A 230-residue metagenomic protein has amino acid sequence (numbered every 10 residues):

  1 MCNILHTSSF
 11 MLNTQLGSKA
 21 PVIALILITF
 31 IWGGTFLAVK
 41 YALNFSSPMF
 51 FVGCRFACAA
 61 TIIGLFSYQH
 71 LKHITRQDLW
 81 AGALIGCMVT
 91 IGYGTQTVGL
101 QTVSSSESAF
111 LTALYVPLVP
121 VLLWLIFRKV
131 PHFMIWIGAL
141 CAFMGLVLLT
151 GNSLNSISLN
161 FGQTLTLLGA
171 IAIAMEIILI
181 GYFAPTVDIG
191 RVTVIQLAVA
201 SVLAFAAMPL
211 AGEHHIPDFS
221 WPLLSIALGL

Functional and structural regions predicted by a protein language model:
C2-F50, C87, T95, S156-Y182 (+2 more regions): Glycine-/small-residue-enriched transmembrane alpha-helix faces in small-molecule transporters and effluxers
I23, L27, C54-C58, L84-C87 (+6 more regions): Hydrophobic residues within alpha-helical transmembrane segments of multi-pass solute transporters/permease subunits
I23, T35, A57-I62, L111-L125 (+2 more regions): Alpha-helical transmembrane segments of compact multi-pass small-molecule transporters, enriched in specific families
I31, T35-F36, S67-T112, L148: Specific transmembrane alpha-helical segments of multi-pass solute transporters/efflux pumps, especially DMT/EamA
F50-T61, M88-V89, T97-M134, L146 (+1 more regions): Specific alpha-helical transmembrane segments that line the substrate/conduction pathway and gating interfaces
F51, V192-T193: Juxtamembrane helix-start motifs in multi-pass secondary transporters
I63, A83, P131-G151, A170-I173 (+2 more regions): Hydrophobic transmembrane alpha-helices of multi-pass small-molecule transport proteins
H73-W80, A109-T112, R128-L148, L159-Q163 (+2 more regions): Loop-to-transmembrane alpha-helix entry segments
